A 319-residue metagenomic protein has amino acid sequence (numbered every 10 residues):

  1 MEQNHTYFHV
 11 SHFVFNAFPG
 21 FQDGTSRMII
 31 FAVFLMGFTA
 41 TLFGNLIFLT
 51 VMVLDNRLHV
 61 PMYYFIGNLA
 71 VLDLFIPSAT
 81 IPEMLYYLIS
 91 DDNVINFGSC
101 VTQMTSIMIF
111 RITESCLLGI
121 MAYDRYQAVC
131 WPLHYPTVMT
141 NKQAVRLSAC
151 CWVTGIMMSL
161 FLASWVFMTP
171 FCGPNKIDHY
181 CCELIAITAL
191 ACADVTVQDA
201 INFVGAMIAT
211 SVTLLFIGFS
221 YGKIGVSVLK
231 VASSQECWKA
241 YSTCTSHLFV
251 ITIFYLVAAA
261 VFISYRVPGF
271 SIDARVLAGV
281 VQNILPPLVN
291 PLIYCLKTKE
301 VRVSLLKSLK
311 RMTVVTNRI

Functional and structural regions predicted by a protein language model:
M1-I319: Transmembrane helical core of 7TM receptor-like proteins
